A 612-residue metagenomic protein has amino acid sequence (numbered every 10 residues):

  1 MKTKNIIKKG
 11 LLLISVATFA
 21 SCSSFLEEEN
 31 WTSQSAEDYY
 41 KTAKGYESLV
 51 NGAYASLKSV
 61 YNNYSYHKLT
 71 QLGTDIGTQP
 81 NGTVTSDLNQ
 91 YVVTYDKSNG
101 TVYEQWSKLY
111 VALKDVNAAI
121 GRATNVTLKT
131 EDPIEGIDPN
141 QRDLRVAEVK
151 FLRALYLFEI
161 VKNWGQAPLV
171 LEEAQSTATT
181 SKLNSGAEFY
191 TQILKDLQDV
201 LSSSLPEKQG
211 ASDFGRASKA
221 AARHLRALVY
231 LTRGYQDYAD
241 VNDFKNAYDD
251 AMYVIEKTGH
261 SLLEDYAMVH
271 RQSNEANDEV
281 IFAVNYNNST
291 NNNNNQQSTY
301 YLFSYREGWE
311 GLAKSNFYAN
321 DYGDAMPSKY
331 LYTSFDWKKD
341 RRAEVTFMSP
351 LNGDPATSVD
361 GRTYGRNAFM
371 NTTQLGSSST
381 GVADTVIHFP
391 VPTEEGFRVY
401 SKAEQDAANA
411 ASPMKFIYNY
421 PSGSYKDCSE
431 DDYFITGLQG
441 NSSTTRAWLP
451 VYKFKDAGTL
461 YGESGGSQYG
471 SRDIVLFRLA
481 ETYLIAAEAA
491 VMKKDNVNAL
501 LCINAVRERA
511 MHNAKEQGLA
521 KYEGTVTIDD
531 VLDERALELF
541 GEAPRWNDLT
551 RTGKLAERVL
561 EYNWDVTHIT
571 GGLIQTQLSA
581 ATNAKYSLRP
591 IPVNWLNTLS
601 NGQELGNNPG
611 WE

Functional and structural regions predicted by a protein language model:
M1-T32: Bacterial Sec-dependent N-terminal signal peptides
S21-F25, Y54, T78-N81, D96 (+8 more regions): Long, intrinsically disordered, low-complexity segments
S23-T85, A220-R223, L228-Y420: An aromatic- and glycine-enriched ligand-binding surface/loop that stacks and positions planar moieties
T42-A43, E47-N51, A55-Y61, G82-W164 (+4 more regions): Conserved, well-structured interaction surfaces
N99, Y103, T363-V506: C-terminal substrate/ligand-recognition segments
E159-N163, P168, T232-V241, K494: Short coil/turn linking the two alpha-helices of tandem helical-hairpin repeats
